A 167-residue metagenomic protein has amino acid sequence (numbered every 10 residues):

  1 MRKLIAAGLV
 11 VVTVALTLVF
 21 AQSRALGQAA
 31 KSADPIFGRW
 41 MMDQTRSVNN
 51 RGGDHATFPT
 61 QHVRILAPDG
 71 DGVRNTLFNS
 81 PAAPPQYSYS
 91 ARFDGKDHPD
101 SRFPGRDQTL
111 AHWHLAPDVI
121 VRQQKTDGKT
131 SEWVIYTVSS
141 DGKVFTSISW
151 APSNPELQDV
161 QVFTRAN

Functional and structural regions predicted by a protein language model:
M1-L4: Positively charged n-region of N-terminal signal peptides that target proteins for export
A6-V11, Q28: Generic secretory/membrane-interface signal
L9-V19: Bacterial N-terminal signal peptides
V19, R24-A25: Cleavable N-terminal signal peptides
L26-N167: Hydrophobic small-molecule pocket/channel-lining residues, especially in calycin-type beta-barrels
